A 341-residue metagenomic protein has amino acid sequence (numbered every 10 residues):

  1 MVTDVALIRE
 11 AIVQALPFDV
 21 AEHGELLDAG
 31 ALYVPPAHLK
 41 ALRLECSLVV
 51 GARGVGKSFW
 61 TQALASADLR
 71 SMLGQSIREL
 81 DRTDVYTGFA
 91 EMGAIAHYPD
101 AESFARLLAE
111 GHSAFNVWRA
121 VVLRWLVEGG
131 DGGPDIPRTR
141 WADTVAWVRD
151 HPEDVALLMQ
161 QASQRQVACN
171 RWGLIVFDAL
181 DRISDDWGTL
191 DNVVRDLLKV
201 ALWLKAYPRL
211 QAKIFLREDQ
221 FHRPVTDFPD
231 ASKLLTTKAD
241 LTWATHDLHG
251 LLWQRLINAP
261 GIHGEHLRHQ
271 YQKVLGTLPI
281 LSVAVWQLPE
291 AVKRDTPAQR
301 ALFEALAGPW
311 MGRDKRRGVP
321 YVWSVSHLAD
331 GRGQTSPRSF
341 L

Functional and structural regions predicted by a protein language model:
T3-H38: N-terminal pre-Walker A segment at the start of P-loop NTPase domains
V5-A6, E45-L174, I183-G188, D227-D230 (+1 more regions): P-loop NTPase nucleotide-binding core
L26-C46, V155-L158, V194-D196, S232-K233 (+1 more regions): Short linear interaction motifs
L42-E45, G54-V55, C169-R171, Y207-L210 (+4 more regions): Short, well-ordered loop/turn elements at secondary-structure boundaries
L44, G56-F59, A63, S113 (+8 more regions): Short, well-structured alpha-helical interface segments that form or flank functional binding sites
K57, A109-G133, P297-L341: P-loop NTPase catalytic cores that bind/hydrolyze ATP
D178-A179: Walker B catalytic acidic pair
R182-R317: The catalytic "switch" region of P-loop NTPases
